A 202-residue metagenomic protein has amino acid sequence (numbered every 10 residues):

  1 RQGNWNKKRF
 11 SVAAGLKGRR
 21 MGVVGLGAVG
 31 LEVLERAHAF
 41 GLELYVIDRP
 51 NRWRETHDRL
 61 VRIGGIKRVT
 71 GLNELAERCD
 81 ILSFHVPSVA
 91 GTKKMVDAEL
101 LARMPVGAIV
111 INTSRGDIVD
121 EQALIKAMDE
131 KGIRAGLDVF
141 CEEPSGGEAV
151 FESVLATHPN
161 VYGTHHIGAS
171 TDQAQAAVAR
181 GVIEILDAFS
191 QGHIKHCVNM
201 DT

Functional and structural regions predicted by a protein language model:
R1-R20, E35, A188-V198: Phosphate-binding beta-alpha-beta segment of Rossmann-like dinucleotide-binding domains, i.e., the NAD(P)
K17-R20, A98, G107: Phosphate-coordination loops involved in phosphoryl transfer and adenosine-cofactor binding
L26-G27: Glycine-rich Rossmann-fold phosphate-binding loop(s) that bind the pyrophosphate of adenine dinucleotide cofactors
G30-L31: N-terminal Rossmann-fold NAD(P) dinucleotide-binding loop
A39-V61, E142: NAD(P)-binding Rossmann-fold cofactor-contacting core
N73-M95, R103-R115: Rossmann-like NAD(P)-binding element
G107-I109, S114-T202: Rossmann-like dinucleotide-binding domain for NAD(H)/NADP(H)
